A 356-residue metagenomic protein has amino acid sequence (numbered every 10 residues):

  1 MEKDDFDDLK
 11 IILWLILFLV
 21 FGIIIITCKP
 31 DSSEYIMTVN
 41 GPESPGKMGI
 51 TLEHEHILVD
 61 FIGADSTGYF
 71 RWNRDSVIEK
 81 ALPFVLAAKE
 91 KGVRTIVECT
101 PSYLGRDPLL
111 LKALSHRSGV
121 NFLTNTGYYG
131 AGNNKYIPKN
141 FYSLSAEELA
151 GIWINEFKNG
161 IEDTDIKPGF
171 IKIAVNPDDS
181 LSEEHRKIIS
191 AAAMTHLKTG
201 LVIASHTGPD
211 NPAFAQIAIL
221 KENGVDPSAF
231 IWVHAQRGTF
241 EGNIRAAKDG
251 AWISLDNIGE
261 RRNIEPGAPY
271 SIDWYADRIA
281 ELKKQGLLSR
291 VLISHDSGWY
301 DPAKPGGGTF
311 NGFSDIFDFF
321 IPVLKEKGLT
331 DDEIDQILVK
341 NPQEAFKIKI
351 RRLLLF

Functional and structural regions predicted by a protein language model:
D8-I11, I25-I26, E34-G41, S314-F356: Mid-to-C-terminal alpha-helical segments outside catalytic/metal-binding sites
P30-A64: Replace "His-x-His-based motif
G49-E53, L58, S66-N121, E147-I166: Alpha-helical scaffold segments that flank or form the walls of functional sites
H54, I96, H196, I253 (+3 more regions): Divalent metal-coordination and catalytic microenvironments
V59-S76, K135-Y142, D179, R262-G267 (+1 more regions): Acidic/histidine-rich helix-loop elements that form or flank divalent-metal/phosphate-binding sites at the catalytic
A113-H116, N121-L123, G127-T199, W252 (+1 more regions): Active-site gating/metal-coordination segments in enzymes
A193, L197-E281, V291: Catalytic pocket-lining loop regions of alpha/beta-barrel enzymes, especially the amidohydrolase/enolase/GH5 lineages
I203-T207, L287-F310: Short acidic/histidine-rich active-site segments
